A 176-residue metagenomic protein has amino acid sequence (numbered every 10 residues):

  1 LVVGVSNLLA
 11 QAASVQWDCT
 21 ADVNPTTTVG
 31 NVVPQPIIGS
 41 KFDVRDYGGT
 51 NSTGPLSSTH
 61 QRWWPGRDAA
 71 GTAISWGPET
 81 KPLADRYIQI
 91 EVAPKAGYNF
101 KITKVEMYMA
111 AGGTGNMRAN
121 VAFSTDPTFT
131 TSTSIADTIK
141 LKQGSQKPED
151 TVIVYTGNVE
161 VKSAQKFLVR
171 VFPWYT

Functional and structural regions predicted by a protein language model:
V5-Q11: Sec/Tat signal peptide C-region and signal peptidase I cleavage site
A12, Q16-D18, V23-N24, T28-N31 (+2 more regions): Terminal, low-complexity interaction segments
D22-G54: Short, tryptophan-glycine- and acidic/Ser/Thr-enriched carbohydrate-recognition patches
R45-G97: Surface-exposed, low-complexity/disordered Ser/Thr/Gly/Pro/Asn-rich loops and linkers
L83-R86, P94-E106, N116, A164: Extended extracellular/luminal ectodomain segments enriched in beta-structured repeat modules
M109: Short amphipathic, basic-aromatic surface patches that mediate peripheral association with negatively charged
G112-G113: Short glycine/proline-centered coil/turn motifs in the loop regions of extracellular beta-sandwich domains
A119-V121: Short beta-strand elements bearing conserved aromatic residues within extracellular beta-rich modules
